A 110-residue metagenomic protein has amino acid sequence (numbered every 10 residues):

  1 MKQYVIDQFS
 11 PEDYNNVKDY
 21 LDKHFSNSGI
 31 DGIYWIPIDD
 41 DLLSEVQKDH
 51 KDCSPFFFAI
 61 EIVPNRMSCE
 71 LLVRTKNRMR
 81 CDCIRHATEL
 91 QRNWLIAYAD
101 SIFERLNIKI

Functional and structural regions predicted by a protein language model:
M1-V17: Terminal, regulation- and interaction-focused segments at domain boundaries
Y4-V5, G29-I33, Q91, S101: Long, compositionally biased, intrinsically disordered segments
D7, W35-P37, E61, E70: Residues in well-ordered beta-strands of folded domains
E12, D40-L43, P64-M67: Short, charged/polar surface micro-motifs in flexible loops or helix N-caps
E12-N15, L43-E45, K76-R80: Short, surface-exposed beta-strand/loop "edge" segments at domain boundaries and coil↔beta transitions
D19-N27, S101-I108: Short, intrinsically disordered, mixed-charge
D22-P55: Ser/Thr-rich, low-complexity intrinsically disordered terminal regions
S54-I110: C-terminal basic regulatory modules in eukaryotic proteins
